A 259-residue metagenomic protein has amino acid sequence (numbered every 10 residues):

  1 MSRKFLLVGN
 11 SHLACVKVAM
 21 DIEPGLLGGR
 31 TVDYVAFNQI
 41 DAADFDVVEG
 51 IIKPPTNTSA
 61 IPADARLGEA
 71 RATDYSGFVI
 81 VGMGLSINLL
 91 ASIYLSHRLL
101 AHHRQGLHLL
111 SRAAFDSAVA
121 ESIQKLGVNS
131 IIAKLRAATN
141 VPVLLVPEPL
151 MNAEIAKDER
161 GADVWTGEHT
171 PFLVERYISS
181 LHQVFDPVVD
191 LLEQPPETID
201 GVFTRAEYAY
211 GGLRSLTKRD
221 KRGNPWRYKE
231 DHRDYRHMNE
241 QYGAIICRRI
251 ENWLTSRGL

Functional and structural regions predicted by a protein language model:
M1-L6, K17, L26, F45 (+2 more regions): N-terminal secretory targeting modules
S2, G28-T31, N140, V188-V189: A generic structural signal for alpha->beta connector loops
R3-I22, I40-F45, I51, F78 (+2 more regions): Catalytic nucleophile-elbow at a beta strand-turn-alpha helix junction centered on a G-D-S/GDSL motif, marking
K4, V8, D116-I123, W165 (+5 more regions): Conserved aromatic-histidine-acidic binding/catalytic patches
D21-Y75, R214-L216: Glycine/small-residue-rich interface belts in oligomeric ring/scaffold proteins and their assembly partners
V47-P54, D158-G161, F203-R219: Charged, often glycine-rich, active-site loop that binds/positions anionic groups
R71-Y208, R222-N224: Alpha-helical cap/lid subdomain in secreted, periplasmic, or secretory-pathway luminal O-acyl-processing enzymes
G212-L259: Histidine-centered active-site loop/cap adjacent to the catalytic His in serine esterases/O-acetyl transfer systems
